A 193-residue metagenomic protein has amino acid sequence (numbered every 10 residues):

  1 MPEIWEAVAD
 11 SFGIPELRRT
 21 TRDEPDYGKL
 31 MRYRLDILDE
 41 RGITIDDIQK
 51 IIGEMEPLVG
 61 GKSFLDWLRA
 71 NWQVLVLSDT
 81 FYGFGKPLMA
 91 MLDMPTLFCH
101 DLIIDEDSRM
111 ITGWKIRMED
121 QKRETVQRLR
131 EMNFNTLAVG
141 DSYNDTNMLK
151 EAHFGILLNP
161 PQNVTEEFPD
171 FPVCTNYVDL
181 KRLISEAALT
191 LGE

Functional and structural regions predicted by a protein language model:
M1-D36: Active-site neighborhood of HAD-like aspartate-dependent phosphohydrolases
L30-G60: Metal-dependent phosphoesterase signature
I51-K62, L77-D79, W114-D120: Conserved beta-strand/loop elements of the cytosolic catalytic core of P-type E1-E2 ATPases, chiefly in the P-domain
G61-M89, L97-H100: Substrate-recognition element of Asp-dependent hydrolases with the DxDx(T/V) motif
S78-D79, N135-T175: Acidic, Mg2+-coordinating phosphoryl-transfer loop and its flanking beta/alpha structural elements, shared across
M89-I116: Histidine/lysine/aspartate-rich catalytic loop segments that bind and position anionic ligands
F98, F171-L180: Short acidic-hydrophobic, aromatic-tinged amphipathic segments that line or gate anion-handling sites
R117, Q121-N147: Conserved Lys-Pro-Asp/Glu-containing loop-to-beta segment of HAD-superfamily phosphomonoesterases, centered on
